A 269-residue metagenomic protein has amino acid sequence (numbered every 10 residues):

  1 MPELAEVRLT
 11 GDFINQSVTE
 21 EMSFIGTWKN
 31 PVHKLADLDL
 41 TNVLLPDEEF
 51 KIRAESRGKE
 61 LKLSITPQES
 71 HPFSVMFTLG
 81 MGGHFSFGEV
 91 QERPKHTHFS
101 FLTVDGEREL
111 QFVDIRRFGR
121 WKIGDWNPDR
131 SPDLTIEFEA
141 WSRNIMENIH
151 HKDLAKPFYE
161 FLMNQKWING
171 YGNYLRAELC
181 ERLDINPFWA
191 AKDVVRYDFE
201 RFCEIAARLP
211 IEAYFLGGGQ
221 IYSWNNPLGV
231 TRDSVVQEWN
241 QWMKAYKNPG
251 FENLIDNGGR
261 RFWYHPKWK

Functional and structural regions predicted by a protein language model:
M1-R130, F262: Acidic, proline/glycine-enriched N-terminal capping motif
N15, T19, C180, D184-I185 (+1 more regions): Hydrophobic/aromatic-lined pockets within catalytic cores
F24-W28, W189-R201, Y222-N226: Short alpha-helical "patches" and their helix-cap loops
E49-F50, F161-M163, P249: Short hydrophobic "helix-edge" motifs at membrane interfaces and signal-peptide entry regions
A54, W167-I168, L254: Residue-level marker of motif borders
S70-I185, A190-D193, Y197, F202-C203 (+2 more regions): Phosphate/anion-contacting hairpin/loop surfaces
D198-F215: Basic, amphipathic alpha-helical segments enriched in Lys/Arg and hydrophobic/aromatic residues
P210-K269: C-terminal accessory segment of soluble enzyme catalytic cores
